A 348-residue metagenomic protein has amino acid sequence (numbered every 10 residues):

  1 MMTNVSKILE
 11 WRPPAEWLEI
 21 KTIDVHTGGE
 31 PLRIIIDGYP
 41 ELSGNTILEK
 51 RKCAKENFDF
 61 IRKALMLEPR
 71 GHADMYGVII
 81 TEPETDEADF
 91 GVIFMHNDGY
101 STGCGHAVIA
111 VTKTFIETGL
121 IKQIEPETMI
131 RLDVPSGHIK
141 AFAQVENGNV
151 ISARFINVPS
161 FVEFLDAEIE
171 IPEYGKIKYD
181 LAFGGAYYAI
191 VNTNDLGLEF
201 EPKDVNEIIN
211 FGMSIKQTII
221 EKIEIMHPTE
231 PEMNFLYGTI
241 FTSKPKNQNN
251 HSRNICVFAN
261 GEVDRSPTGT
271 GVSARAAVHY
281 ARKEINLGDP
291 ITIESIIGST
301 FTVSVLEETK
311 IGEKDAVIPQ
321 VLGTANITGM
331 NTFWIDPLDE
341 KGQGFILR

Functional and structural regions predicted by a protein language model:
M2-A182, A189-R348: A glycine-rich beta-to-alpha transition motif near the start of alpha/beta enzyme domains, typified by
